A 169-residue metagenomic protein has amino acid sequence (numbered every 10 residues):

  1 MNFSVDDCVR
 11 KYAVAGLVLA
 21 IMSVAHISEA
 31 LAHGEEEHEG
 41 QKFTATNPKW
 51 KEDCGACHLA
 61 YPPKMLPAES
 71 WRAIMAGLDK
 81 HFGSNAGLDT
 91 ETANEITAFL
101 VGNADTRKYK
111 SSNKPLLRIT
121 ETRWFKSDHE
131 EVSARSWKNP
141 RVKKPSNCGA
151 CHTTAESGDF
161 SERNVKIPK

Functional and structural regions predicted by a protein language model:
M1-R10: N-terminal secretory signal peptides that target proteins for export/translocation
F3-S4, H26, A32: Exposed, low-complexity/repetitive linear segments and helix-based recognition motifs, biased toward charged/polar
Y12-H26: Bacterial N-terminal signal peptides
L31-A98, N103-K169: Sequence context surrounding c-type heme c attachment/ligation sites in exported
